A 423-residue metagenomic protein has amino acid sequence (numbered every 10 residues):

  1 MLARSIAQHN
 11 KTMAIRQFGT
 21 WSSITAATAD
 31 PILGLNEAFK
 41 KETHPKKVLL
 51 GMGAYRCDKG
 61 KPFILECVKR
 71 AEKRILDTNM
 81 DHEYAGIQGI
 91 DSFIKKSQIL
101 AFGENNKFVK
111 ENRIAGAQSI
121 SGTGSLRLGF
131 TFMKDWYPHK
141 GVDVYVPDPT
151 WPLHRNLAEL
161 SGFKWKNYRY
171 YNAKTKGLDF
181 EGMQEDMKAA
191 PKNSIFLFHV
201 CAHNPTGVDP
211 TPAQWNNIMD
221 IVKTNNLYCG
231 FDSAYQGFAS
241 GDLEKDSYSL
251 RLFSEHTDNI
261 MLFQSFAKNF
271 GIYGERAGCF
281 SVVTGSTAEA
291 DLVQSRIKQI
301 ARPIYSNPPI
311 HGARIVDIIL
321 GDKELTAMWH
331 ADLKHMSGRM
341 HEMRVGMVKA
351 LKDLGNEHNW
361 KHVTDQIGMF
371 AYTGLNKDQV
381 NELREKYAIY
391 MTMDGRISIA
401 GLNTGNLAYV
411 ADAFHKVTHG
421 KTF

Functional and structural regions predicted by a protein language model:
M1-G19: N-terminal mitochondrial targeting presequence
F18-G89, K96, P303, P309 (+1 more regions): N-terminal "arm"/small-domain region of PLP-dependent enzymes with the aminotransferase-like
L50, W165, C229, I260 (+1 more regions): Hydrophobic beta-strand scaffold residues
K69, K73-N226, Q236-F238, E244-E255 (+2 more regions): Conserved core of the PLP fold type I
S247-L292, R296: Active-site PLP attachment segment
Q294-A313, I319-V348: Structural signature of PLP-dependent enzymes
M328-K386: Conserved PLP-binding catalytic core of the aspartate aminotransferase-like
